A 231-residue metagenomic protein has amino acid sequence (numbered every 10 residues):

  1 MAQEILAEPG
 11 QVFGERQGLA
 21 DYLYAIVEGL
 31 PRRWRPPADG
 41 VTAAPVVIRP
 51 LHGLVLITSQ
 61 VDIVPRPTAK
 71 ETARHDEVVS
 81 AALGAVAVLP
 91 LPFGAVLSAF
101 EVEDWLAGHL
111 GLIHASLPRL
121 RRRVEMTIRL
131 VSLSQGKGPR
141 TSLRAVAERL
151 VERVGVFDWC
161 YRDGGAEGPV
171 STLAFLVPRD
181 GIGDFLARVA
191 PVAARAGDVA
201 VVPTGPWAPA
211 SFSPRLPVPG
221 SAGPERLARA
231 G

Functional and structural regions predicted by a protein language model:
M1-G231: An interfacial alpha-helical scaffold signature
